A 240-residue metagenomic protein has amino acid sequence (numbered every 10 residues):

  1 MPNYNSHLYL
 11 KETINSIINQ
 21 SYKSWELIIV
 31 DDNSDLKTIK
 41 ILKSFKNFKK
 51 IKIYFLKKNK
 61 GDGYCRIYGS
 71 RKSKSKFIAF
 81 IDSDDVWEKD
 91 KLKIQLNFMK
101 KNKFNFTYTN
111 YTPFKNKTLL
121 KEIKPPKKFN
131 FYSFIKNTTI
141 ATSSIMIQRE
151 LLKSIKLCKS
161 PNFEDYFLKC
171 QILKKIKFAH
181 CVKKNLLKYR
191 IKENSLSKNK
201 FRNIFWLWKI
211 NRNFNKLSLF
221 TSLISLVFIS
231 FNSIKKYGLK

Functional and structural regions predicted by a protein language model:
N5-N19: Short, well-formed alpha-helical segments that are part of the catalytic scaffolds of diverse glycosyltransferases
Y9, L36-S44, V86, D90: Acidic helix N-cap motif at the loop->helix transition within catalytic regions of sugar-transfer enzymes
I18-I29, K49-K52: Short loop->beta transition adjacent to catalytic acidic/histidine clusters or analogous donor-positioning motifs
K23, D31-K40, K58, D82: A conserved acidic beta->alpha catalytic loop
L56-S73: Glycine-rich, basic loop-to-helix element that forms the pyrophosphate-binding segment of sugar-nucleotide handling
R71, P126-W206: Conserved nucleotide-sugar donor-binding catalytic segment
I78: Short aromatic/hydrophobic "clamp" motif used to bind/position activated sugar donors
D90-L120: Conserved donor NDP-sugar-binding/catalytic core segment of glycosyltransferases
